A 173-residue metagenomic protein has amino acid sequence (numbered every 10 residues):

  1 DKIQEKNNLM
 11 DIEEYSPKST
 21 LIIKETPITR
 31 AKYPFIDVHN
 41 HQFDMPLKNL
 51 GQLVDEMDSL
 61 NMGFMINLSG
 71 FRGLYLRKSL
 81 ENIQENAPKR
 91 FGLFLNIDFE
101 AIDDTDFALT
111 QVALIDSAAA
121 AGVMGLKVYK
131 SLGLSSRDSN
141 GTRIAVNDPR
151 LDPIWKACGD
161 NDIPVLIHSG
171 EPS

Functional and structural regions predicted by a protein language model:
D1, K18-I28, N49-G63, F91-D104 (+1 more regions): Charged, low-complexity, helix/coiled-coil-prone segments
I3-D44: Replace "His-x-His-based motif
I3-N8, D58, K130, I163: Extracellular parallel beta-helix/beta-solenoid repeat domains
T20-K24, K48-L53, L74-I83, L109-L114: Alpha-helical scaffolding within the catalytic cores of extracellular/periplasmic polymer-degrading hydrolases
F35-N40, Q52-Y75, F91-D98, M124-G125 (+1 more regions): Divalent metal-dependent hydrolysis catalytic cores, especially in the metallo-beta-lactamase
H41-K48, F71-R72, E100-T110: Divalent metal-binding segments
K78-S173: Active-site gating/metal-coordination segments in enzymes
